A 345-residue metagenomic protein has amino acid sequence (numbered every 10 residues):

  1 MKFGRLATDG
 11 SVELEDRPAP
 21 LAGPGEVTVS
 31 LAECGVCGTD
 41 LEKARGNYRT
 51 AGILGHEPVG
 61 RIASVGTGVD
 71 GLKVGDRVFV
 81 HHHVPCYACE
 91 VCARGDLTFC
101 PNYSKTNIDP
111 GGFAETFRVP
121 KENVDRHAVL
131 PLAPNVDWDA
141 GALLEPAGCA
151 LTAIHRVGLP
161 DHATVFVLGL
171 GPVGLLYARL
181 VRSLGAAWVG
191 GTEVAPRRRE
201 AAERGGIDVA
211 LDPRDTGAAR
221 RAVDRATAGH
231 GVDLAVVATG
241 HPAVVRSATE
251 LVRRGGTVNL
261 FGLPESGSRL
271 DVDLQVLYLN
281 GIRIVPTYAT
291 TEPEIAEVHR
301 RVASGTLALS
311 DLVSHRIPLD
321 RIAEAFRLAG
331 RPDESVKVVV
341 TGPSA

Functional and structural regions predicted by a protein language model:
M1-V59, F117-V119, R126, G342-A345: Short N-terminal strand-loop motif that marks the start of NAD(P)H/FAD-dependent oxidoreductase cofactor-binding domains
F3, R246-E250, E292-A345: C-terminal hydrophobic helical "lid"/dimerization subdomain of Rossmann-like NAD(P)H-dependent oxidoreductases
P20-C34, R45-E90, T98, L130-A133: Glycine-rich beta-strand-centered segment in the early N-terminal region that forms part of a ligand/cofactor-binding
C86-L168: NAD(P)H dinucleotide-binding glycine-rich loop of Rossmann-like/cofactor-binding domains, especially the beta1-alpha1
P134, V167, R182-S247: Adenosine-nucleotide cofactor-binding segment
A163, G256-T257: Glycine-centered, small-residue-biased loops immediately flanking beta-strands in adenine/cofactor-binding cores
G174-L175: N-terminal Rossmann-fold NAD(P) dinucleotide-binding loop
T257, D271-D311: Rossmann-fold dehydrogenase core element
